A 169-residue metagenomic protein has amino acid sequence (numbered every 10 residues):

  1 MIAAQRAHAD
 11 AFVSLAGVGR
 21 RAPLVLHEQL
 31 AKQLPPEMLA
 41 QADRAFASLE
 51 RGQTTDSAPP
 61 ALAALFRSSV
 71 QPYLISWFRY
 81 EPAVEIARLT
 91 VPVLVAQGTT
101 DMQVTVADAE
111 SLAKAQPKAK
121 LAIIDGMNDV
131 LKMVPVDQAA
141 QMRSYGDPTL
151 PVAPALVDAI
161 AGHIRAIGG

Functional and structural regions predicted by a protein language model:
M1-A7, F12: Short glycine-enriched nucleophile-adjacent loop and the immediately C-terminal alpha-helix near the catalytic center
A11-A83: Accessory cap/linker subdomain of secreted extracellular hydrolases
V18-A22, T99-M102, M127-V130: Solvent-exposed loop/turn segments at secondary-structure junctions within structured extracellular/periplasmic domains
L89, V95-Q97, D101: Short beta-strand/loop motif that positions the catalytic acidic residue of the alpha/beta-hydrolase fold
M102-D108: Conserved alpha/beta-hydrolase "acid-adjacent" motif
M127-G169: Catalytic active-site module of serine/aspartate enzymes centered on a nucleophile-bearing elbow/loop
